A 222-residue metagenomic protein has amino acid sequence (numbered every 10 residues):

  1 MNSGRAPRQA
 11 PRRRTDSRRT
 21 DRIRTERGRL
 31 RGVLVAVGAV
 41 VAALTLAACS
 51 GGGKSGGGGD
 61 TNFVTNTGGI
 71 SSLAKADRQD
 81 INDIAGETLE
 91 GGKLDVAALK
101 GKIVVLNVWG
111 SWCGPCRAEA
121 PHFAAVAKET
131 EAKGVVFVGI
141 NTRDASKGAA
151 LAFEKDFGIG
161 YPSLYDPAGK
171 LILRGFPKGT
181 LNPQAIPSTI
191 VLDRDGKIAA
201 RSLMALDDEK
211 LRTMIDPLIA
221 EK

Functional and structural regions predicted by a protein language model:
M1-D83, E221-K222: N-terminal targeting signals for export/organelle localization
R78, D83-V104: A short beta-strand-turn-helix
L94-R117, F123, F137: Short active-site neighborhood of thiol/selenol oxidoreductases, capturing the structured segment around
V108-G110, I140-R143, D166-P167, S202-A205: Active-site-proximal beta-strand/loop segments in catalytic clefts of secreted hydrolases
R117-F157, K170-R174: Structural microenvironment flanking redox-active thiols in thiol-disulfide oxidoreductases
A152-I159, P167-A220: Thiol/disulfide oxidoreductase modules built on the thioredoxin-like
